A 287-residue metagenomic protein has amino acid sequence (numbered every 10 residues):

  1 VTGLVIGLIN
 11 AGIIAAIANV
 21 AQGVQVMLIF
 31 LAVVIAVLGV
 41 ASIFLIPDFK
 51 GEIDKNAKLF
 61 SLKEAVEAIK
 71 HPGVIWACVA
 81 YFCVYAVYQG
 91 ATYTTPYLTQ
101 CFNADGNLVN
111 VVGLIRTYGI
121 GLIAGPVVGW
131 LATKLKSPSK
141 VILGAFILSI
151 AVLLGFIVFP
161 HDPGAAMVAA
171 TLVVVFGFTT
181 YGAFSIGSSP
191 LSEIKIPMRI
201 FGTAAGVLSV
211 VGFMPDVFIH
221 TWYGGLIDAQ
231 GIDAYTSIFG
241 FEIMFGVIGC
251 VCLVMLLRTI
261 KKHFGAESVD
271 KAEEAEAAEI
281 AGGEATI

Functional and structural regions predicted by a protein language model:
V1-A15, S209-I219: Glycine-rich segments within core transmembrane alpha-helices of 12-TM secondary carriers
N19-A32, W222-G246: A membrane-interface helix-boundary motif in multi-pass transporters
A32-I53, C252-L257: C-terminal membrane-cytosol helix-exit motif in multi-pass small-molecule transporters
F49-C78, E274-A277: Juxtamembrane intracellular "pre-TM" segments in multi-pass secondary transporters
P72-P126, F184, S189, I219-H220: Extracytoplasmic gate region of multi-pass secondary transporters
A124-S137, I227-D228: Helix-to-loop junctions at the C-terminal end of transmembrane segments in multipass secondary transporters
P138-P190: C-terminal transmembrane helical hairpin of 12-TM major facilitator-type secondary transporters
K195-G231: A late C-terminal transmembrane helix in Major Facilitator Superfamily
